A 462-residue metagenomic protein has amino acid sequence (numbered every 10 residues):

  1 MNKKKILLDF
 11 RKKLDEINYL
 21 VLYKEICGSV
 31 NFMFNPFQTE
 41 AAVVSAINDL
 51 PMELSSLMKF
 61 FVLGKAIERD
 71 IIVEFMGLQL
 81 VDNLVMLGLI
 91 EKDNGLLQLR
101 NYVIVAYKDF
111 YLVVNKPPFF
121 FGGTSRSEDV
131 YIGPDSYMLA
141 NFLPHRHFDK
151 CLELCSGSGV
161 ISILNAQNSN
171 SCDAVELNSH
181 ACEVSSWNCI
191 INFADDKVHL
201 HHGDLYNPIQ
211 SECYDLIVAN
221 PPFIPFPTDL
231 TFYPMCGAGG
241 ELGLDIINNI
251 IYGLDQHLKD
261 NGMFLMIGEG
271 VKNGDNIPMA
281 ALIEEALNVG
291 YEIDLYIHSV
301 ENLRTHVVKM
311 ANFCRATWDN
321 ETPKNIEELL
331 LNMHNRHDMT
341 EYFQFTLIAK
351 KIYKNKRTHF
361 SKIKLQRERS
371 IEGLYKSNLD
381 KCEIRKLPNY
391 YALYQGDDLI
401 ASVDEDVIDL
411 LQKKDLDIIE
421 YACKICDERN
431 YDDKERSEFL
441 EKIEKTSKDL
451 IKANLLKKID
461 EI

Functional and structural regions predicted by a protein language model:
M1-S55, G95, R100, F119-F121 (+3 more regions): Acidic, low-complexity/disordered tracts enriched in E/D and polar residues
N2-A42, I47, I71, N83 (+8 more regions): S-adenosylmethionine-dependent methyltransferases
E53-N101, A140, L399-I462: Long, charge-rich, low-complexity alpha-helical segments
D93-A166: SAM-dependent Rossmann-like transferase core, predominantly class I methyltransferases with a strong bias toward
T124-D135, H145, L177-N325: S-adenosylmethionine
D149, N170, D215: Conserved acidic residues
S171-E176: Conserved SAM-binding motif I beta-strand of class I
T305-Y375: Flexible, glycine-/basic-rich loop-and-beta segments that form/coincide with the SAM-dependent methyltransferase
